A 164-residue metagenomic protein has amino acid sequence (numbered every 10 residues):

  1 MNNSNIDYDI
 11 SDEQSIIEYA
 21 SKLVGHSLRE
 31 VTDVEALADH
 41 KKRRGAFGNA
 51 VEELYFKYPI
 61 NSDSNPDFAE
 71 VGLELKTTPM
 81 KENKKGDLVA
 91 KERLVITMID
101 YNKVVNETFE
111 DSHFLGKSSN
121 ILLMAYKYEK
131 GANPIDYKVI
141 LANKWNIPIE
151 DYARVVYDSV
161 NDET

Functional and structural regions predicted by a protein language model:
M1-F68, E74-T164: Nucleic-acid endonuclease domains
